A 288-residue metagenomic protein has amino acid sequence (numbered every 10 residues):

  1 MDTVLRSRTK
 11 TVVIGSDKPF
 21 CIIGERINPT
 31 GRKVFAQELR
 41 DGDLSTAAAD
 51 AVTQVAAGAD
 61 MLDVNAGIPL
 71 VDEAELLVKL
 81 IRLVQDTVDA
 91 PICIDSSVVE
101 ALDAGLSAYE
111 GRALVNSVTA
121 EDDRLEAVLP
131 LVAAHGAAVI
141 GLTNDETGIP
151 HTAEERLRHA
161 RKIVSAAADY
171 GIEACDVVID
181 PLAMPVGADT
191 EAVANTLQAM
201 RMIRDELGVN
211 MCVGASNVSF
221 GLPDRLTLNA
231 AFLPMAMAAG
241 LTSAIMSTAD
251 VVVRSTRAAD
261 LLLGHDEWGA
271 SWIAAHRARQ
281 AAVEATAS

Functional and structural regions predicted by a protein language model:
M1-V178, M184-S288: Domain-level signal for soluble alpha/beta catalytic cores
